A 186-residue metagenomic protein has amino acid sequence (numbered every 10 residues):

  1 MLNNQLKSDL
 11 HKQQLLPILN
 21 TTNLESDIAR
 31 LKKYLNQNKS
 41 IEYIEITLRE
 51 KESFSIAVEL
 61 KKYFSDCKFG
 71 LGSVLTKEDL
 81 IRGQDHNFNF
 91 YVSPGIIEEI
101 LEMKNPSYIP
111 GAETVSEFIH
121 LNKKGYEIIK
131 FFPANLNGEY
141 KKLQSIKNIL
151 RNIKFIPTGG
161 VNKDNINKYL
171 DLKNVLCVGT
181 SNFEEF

Functional and structural regions predicted by a protein language model:
M1-F88, P106, N152, K163-D164 (+2 more regions): Conserved N-terminal beta1-alpha1 strand-loop-helix module at the mouth
T21-N23, L71-K77, S93-I96, P110-V115 (+2 more regions): Glycine-rich beta-to-alpha transition loops that act as phosphate-gripper elements at the mouths of alpha/beta enzyme
S26, I56, E78-L80, E99-I100 (+3 more regions): Short acidic active-site motifs
I41-T47, Q84-H86, P106-S107, I119-L143: Glycine/Thr-rich beta-alpha phosphate-binding loop at enzyme active sites
E42, F90-I100, K130-Y140, K173-F186: Glycine-rich phosphate-binding active-site loops on the catalytic face of alpha/beta enzymes
E78-L121: Hydrophobic, well-structured mid-protein blocks that either form specific transmembrane helices
I109, E113-I128, N137, I153-V161 (+2 more regions): Catalytic alpha/beta core domains of metabolic enzymes, predominantly
Y140-I156: Shared catalytic-loop signature of beta/alpha-barrel
